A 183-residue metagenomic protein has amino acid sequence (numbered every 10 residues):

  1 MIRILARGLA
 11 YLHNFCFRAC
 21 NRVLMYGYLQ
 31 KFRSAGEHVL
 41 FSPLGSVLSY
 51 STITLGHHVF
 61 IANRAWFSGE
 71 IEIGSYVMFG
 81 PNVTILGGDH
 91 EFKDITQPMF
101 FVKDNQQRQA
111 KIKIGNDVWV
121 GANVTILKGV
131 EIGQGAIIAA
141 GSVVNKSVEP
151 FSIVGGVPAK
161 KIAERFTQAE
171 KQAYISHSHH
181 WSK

Functional and structural regions predicted by a protein language model:
M1-K31, G36-H38, Y76, D89-I95 (+5 more regions): Terminal amphipathic alpha-helical/low-complexity segments used for targeting or macromolecular assembly
L40-S42: Conserved beta-hairpin
G45-L55, F60-V130, V157, R165-F166 (+1 more regions): Flexible, glycine/small-residue-enriched loop-and-beta-strand segment within the central core of proteins
P81, A140, P150: Residues that flank catalytic or metal-binding motifs in active/ligand-binding sites
H90, S142-V143, E149: Flexible glycine-rich beta->alpha loop in the catalytic core of nucleotide-sugar glycosyltransferases
L127, V143-N145, I153, K161: Conserved hydrophobic/aromatic beta-strand scaffold that supports enzyme active sites
E131, S147: Residues immediately N-terminal to the Walker A/P-loop in ABC ATPase nucleotide-binding domains
